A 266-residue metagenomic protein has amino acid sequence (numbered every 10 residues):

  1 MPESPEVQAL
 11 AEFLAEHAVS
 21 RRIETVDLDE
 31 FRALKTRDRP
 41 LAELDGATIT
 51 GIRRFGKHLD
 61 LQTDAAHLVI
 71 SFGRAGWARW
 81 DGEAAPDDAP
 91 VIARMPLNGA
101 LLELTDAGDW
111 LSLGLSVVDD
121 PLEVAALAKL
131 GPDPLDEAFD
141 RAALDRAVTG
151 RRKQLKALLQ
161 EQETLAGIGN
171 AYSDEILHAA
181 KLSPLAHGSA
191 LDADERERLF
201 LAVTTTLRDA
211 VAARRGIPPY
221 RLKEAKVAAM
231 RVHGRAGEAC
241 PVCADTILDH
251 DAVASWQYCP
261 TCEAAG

Functional and structural regions predicted by a protein language model:
M1-L113, P121, D249: Gly/Gly-Pro- and Ser/Thr-rich, intrinsically disordered tail segments characteristic of DNA damage-repair and tolerance
M1-S4, P134, A138, D192-F200: Generic detection of long, well-ordered alpha-helical segments
R22-P40, R53, D145-G266: Basic, nucleic-acid-binding surfaces and adjacent catalytic neighborhoods in DNA/RNA-processing proteins
L44, L127-L130, L182, H233: Short clusters of hydrophobic/aromatic residues that line enzyme substrate/ligand-binding pockets
D64-G167, Y172-A179: Phosphate/anion-contacting hairpin/loop surfaces
